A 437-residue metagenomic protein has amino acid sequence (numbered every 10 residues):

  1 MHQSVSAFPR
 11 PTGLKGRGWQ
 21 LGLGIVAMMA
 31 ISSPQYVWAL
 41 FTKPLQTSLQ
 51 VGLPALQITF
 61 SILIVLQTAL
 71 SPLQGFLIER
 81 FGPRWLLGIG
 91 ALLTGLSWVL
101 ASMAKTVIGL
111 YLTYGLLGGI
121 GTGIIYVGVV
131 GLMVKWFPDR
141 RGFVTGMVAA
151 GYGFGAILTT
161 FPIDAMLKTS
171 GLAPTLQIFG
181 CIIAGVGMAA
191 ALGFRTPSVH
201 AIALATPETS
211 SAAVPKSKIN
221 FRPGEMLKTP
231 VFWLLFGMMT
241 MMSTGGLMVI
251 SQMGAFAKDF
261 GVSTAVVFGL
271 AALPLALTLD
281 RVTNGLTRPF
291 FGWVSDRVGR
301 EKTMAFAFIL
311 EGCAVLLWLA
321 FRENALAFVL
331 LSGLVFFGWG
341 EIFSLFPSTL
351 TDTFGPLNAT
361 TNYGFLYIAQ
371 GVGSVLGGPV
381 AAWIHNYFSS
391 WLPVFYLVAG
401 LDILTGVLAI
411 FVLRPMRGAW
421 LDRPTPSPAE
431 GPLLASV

Functional and structural regions predicted by a protein language model:
M29, S97, G109-G123, T240 (+1 more regions): Hydrophobic core of transmembrane alpha-helices in multi-pass small-molecule transporters, especially MFS/SLC-type
W38-K43, G224-W293, G377: Extracytoplasmic gate region of multi-pass secondary transporters
L45, G123-F137, V144-T145, E341-F354: Intracellular juxtamembrane helix-capping segments at the cytosolic ends of symmetry-related transmembrane helices
L45-Q46, L77-I78, L158-S170, A257-K258 (+2 more regions): Interfacial helix-cap and linker-helix signal at transmembrane-aqueous boundaries of multi-pass secondary transporters
A69-V107, S295-E301: Conserved MFS/SLC helix-loop-helix module at the cytosolic interface between two early adjacent transmembrane helices
Y152-V199: Helix-loop-helix hairpin linking two adjacent transmembrane segments in secondary transporters
L176-G193, P393-F411: Symmetry-related core transmembrane helices of the 12-TM Major Facilitator Superfamily/SLC fold
M239, M248, A272-T349: C-terminal transmembrane helical hairpin of 12-TM major facilitator-type secondary transporters
